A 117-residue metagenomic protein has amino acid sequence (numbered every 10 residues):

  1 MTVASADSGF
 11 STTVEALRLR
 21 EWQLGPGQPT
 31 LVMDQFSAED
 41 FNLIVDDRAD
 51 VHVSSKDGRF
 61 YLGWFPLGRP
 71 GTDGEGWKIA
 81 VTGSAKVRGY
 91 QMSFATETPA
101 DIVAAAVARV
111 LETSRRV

Functional and structural regions predicted by a protein language model:
M1, F60-D101: Intrinsically disordered, low-complexity regulatory segments enriched in Ser/Thr/Pro and charged residues
M1-D57: Negatively charged, low-complexity tracts enriched in Asp/Glu with abundant Ser/Thr
R48, V53-S55, G63-F65, T72-G74 (+2 more regions): Generic alpha-helix signal with a bias toward terminal, lower-confidence helices and secondary-structure junctions
T98-V110: A short, charged, amphipathic alpha-helix used as a generic interaction element across diverse proteins
L111-V117: Short, charged, intrinsically disordered terminal tails
